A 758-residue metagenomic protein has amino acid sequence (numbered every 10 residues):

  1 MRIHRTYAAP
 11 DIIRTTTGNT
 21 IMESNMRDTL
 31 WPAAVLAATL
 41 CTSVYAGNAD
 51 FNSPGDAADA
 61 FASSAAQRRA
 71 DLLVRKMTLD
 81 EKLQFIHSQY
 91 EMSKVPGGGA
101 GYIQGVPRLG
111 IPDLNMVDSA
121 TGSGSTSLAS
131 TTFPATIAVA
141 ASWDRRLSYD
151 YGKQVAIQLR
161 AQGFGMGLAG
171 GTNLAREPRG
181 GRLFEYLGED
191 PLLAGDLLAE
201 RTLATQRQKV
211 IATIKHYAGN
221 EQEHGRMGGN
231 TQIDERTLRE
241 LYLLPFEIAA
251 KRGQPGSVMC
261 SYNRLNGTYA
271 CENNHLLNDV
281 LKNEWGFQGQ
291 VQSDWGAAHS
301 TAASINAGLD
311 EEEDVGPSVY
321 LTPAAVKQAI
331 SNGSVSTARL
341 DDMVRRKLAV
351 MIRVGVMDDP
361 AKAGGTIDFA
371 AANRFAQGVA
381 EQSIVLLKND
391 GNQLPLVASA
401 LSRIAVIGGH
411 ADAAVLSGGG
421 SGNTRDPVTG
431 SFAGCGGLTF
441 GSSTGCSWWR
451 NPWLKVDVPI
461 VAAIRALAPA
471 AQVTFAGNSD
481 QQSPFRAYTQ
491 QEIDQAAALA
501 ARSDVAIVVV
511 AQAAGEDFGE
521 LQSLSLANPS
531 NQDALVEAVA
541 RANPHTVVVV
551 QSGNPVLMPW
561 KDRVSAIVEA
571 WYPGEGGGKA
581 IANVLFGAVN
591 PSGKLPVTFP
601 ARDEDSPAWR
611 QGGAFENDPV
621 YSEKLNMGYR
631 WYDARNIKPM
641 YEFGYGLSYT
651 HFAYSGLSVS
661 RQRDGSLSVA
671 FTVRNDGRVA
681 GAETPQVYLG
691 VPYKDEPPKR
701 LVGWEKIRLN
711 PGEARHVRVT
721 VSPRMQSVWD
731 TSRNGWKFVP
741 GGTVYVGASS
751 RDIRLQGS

Functional and structural regions predicted by a protein language model:
M1-R27: N-terminal secretory signal peptides that target proteins for export/translocation
R2, I21, A46-V746, S750: Glycoside hydrolase catalytic-domain context in secreted enzymes
D11-R14, P32-L36, S125, A682: Extended rod-forming repeat segments used as scaffolds/tethers
I13, N25-L30, A120, P685 (+1 more regions): Intrinsically disordered, low-complexity regions of eukaryotic proteins
T17, N25-Y45: Gram-negative bacterial Sec-dependent N-terminal signal peptides
R751-S758: Short beta-strand elements
